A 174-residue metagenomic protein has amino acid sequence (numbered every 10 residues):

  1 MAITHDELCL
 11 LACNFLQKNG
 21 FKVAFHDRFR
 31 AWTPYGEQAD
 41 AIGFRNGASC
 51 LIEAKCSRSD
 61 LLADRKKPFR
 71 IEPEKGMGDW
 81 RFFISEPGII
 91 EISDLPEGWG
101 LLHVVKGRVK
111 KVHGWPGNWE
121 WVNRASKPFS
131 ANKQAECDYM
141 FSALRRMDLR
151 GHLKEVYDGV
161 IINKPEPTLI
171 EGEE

Functional and structural regions predicted by a protein language model:
I3-N19, S93-E174: Non-catalytic C-terminal interaction segments of nucleic acid-processing enzymes
Q17-K18, F44-N46, E74-M77: Flexible, charged surface loops at secondary-structure boundaries
Q17-P34: A short acidic/basic microdomain associated with nuclease active sites
H26-D27, I84-E86, V104-K106, G114: Conserved beta-strand termini and adjacent loop/short-helix elements that scaffold enzyme active sites in alpha/beta
F29, I42, K55: Anionic group-transfer/hydrolysis microenvironments
Y35-G36, R58: A short, well-structured beta->alpha microelement
E37-L51: Active-site beta-strand-loop-beta-strand hairpin of nuclease catalytic cores that positions key catalytic residues
S49, K55-V104: Catalytic cores of nucleic-acid endonucleases
